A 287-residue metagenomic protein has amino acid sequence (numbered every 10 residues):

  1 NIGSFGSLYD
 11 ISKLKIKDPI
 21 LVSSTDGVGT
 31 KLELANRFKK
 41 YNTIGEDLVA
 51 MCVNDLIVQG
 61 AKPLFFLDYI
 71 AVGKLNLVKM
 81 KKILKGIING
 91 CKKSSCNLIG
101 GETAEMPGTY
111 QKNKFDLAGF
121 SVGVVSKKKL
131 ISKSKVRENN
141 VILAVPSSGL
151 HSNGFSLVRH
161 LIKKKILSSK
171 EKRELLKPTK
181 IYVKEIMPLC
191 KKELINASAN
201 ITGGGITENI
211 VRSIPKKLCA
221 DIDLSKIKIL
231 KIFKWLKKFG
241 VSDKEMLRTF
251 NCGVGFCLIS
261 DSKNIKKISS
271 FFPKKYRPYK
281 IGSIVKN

Functional and structural regions predicted by a protein language model:
N1-S148: Glycine-rich phosphate/pyrophosphate-binding loop regions near the starts of catalytic domains
L14, G27-G29, V122-S126, S148-L150 (+4 more regions): Short, glycine-/Ser/Thr-/acidic-enriched flexible segments
K17, K31-L32, S152-F155, N209-I210: Short helix/loop capping segments that flank catalytic or ligand/cofactor-binding pockets
G27-N36, K163-K170, P215: Gly-rich Lys/Arg/Thr-decorated short loops/hinges at beta-loop-alpha junctions or inter-strand turns that position
G60-K62, L157, L194, R277: Short loop/turn motifs at secondary-structure junctions
K79-N97, Y110-F115, K165-L176, K180-N287: Glycine-/charge-enriched secondary-structure boundary and capping motifs
E138-R173: Acidic, glycine-rich loop-and-beta core segments that form the ion-binding/anion-interacting portion of active sites
